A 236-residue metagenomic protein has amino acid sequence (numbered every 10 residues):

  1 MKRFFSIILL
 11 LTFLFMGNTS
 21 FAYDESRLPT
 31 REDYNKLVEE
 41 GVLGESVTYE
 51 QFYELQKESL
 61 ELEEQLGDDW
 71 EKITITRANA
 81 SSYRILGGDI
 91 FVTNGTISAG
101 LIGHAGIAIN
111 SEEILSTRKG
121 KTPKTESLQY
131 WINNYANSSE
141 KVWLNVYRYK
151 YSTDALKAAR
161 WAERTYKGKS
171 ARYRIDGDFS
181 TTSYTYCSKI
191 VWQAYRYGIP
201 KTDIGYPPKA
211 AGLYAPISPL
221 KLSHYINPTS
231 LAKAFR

Functional and structural regions predicted by a protein language model:
M1-Y23: Sec-dependent N-terminal signal peptides of Gram-positive bacterial secreted proteins and lipoproteins
T19-N79: N-terminal propeptides/leader regions of secreted preproproteins that are proteolytically removed before maturation
L28, D178-R236: Activation targets extended, charge/polar-rich intrinsically disordered C-terminal tails
Y83-R148, R172-T182: Glycine-rich catalytic cores of cysteine/serine-nucleophile enzymes that process amide/ester linkages in cell-envelope
N110, E163-K167, W192-P200: Sec-exported extracytoplasmic/periplasmic mature domains
L128-S152, K157, Y214-T229, K233-R236: Intrinsically disordered, low-complexity, charged/polar segments
D154-A162, S183, C187-I190: Stable alpha-helical elements in mature extracytoplasmic
A155-I175: Internal catalytic-core helix/loop-beta-alpha segment that presents or stabilizes conserved functional determinants
